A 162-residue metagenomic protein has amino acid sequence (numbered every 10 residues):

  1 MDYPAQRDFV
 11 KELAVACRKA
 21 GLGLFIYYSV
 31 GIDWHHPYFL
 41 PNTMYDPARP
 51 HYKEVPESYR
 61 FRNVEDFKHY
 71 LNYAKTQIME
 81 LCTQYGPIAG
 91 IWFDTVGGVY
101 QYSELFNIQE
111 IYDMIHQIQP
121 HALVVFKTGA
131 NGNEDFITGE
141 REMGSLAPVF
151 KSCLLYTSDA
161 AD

Functional and structural regions predicted by a protein language model:
M1-S158: Mature catalytic domains of secreted/periplasmic carbohydrate-active enzymes
